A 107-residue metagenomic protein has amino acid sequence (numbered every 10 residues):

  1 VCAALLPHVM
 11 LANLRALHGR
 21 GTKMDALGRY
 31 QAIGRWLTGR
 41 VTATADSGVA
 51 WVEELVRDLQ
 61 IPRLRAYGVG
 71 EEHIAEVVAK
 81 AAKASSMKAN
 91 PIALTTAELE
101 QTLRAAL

Functional and structural regions predicted by a protein language model:
V1-H73: Gly/Pro-rich interdomain helix-loop hinge
E71-L107: Short, amphipathic C-terminal "tail helix"
